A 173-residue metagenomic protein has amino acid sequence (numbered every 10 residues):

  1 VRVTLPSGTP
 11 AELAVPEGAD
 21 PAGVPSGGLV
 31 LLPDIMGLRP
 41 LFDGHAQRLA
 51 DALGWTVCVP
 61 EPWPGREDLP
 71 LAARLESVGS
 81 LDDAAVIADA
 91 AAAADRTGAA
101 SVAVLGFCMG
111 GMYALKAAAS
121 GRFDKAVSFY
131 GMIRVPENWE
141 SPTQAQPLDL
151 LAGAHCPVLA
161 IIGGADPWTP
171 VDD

Functional and structural regions predicted by a protein language model:
V1-A99: Serine-hydrolase catalytic machinery in alpha/beta-hydrolase-like enzymes
G44, K116-S120: Active-site signature of alpha/beta-hydrolase-fold catalytic machinery across serine- and Asp/Cys-nucleophile hydrolases
D68-G79, M132-G153: Flexible "cap/lid" loop of the alpha/beta hydrolase fold
V104-G106, F129, I161: Short beta-strand immediately N-terminal to the catalytic nucleophile in serine-hydrolase-like folds
G106-G110, A114: Gly/Ala-rich beta-loop-alpha elbow adjacent to hydrolase catalytic centers
R122-R134: A conserved short beta-strand
A154, A160-I162, D166: Short beta-strand/loop motif that positions the catalytic acidic residue of the alpha/beta-hydrolase fold
P167-D173: Conserved alpha/beta-hydrolase "acid-adjacent" motif
